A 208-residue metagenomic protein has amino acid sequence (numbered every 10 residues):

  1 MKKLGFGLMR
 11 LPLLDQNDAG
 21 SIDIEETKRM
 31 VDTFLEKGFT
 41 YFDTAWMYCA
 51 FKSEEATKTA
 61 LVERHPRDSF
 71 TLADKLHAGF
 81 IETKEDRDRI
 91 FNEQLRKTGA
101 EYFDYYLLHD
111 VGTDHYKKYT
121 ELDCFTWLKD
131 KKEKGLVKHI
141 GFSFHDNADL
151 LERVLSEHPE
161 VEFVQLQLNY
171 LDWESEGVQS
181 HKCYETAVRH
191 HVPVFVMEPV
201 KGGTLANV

Functional and structural regions predicted by a protein language model:
M1-F70, W127, E133: N-terminal binding-site loop/beta-alpha segment at the start of enzyme catalytic domains that lines or forms
F6, F34, F42, T57 (+6 more regions): Conserved, mostly hydrophobic/aromatic
R10-E25, K75-E85, D114-K117: Active-site mouth loops of central-metabolism enzymes
T27, F34, Q94-T98, K131 (+2 more regions): Generic structural signal for hydrophobic
F39, A100-F103, V137, V161: A structural motif
K52-E63, K84-L95, G99, Y116-F125 (+1 more regions): Distinct, well-ordered alpha-helical segments
D68-F80, Y106-V111: A short, structured active-site edge motif that brings together acidic residues
V111-V208: Beta/alpha (TIM)-barrel catalytic core signal, keyed to glycine-rich beta->alpha loops juxtaposed to Asp/Glu that bind
